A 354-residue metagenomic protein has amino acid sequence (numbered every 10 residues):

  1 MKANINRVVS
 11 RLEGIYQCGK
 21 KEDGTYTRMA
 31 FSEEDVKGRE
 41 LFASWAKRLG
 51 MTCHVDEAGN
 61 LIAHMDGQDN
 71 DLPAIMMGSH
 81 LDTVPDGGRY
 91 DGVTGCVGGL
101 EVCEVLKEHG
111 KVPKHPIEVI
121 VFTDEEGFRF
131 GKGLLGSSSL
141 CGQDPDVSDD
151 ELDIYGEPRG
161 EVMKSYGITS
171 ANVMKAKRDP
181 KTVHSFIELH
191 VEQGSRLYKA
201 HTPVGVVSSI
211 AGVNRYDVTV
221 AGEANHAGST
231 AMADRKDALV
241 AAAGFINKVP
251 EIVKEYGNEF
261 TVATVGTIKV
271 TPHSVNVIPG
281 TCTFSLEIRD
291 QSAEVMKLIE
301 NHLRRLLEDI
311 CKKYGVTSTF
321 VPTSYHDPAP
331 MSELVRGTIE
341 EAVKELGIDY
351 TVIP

Functional and structural regions predicted by a protein language model:
K2-S32, P322: N-terminal capping segment at the start of a domain
K20-D66: A non-catalytic alpha/beta surface segment that caps or lines the substrate-entry region of metallo-dependent hydrolase
D23, P73-D86, A221-A227, L346: Glycine/charged-rich beta-loop-alpha catalytic/anionic-binding loops adjacent to active sites
A43-K47, T52, H64-K164: Active-site metal-coordination/substrate-binding segment of hydrolases, especially metallo-dependent peptidases
D56, V112-P116, V173-K177, S229 (+3 more regions): Flexible, glycine/charged-enriched surface loops at secondary-structure junctions
G59-L61, L81-T83, I117-F128, Q193 (+3 more regions): Acidic, glycine-rich active-site loops and adjacent beta-strand->loop/helix elements that engage anionic groups
D124-E125, R129-A293: Midchain, well-structured core segments that form catalytic/ion-binding scaffolds
V321-P354: An extended, acidic, His-containing surface patch that forms the Zn2+-binding/catalytic region of metallohydrolases
